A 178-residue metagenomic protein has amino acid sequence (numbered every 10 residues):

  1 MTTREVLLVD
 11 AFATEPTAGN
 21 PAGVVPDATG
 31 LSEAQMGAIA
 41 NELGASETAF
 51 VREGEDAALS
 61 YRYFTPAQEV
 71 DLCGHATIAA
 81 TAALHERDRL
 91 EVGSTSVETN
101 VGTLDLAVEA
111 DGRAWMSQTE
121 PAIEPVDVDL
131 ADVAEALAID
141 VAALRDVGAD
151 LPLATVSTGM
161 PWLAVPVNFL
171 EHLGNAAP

Functional and structural regions predicted by a protein language model:
M1-L72, T81-P178: Active-site proximal loop and beta-alpha junction motif in alpha/beta enzyme cores
H75: Catalytic cores of secreted/periplasmic lytic hydrolases that degrade extracellular macromolecules
